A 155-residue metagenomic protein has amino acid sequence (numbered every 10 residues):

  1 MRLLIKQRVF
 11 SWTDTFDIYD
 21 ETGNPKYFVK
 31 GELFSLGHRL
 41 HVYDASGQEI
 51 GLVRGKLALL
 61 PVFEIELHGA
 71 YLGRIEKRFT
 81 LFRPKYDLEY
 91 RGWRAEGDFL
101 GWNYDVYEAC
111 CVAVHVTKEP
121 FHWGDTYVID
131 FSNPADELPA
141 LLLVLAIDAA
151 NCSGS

Functional and structural regions predicted by a protein language model:
M1-S155: Intrinsically disordered, low-complexity proline/glycine-rich segments
